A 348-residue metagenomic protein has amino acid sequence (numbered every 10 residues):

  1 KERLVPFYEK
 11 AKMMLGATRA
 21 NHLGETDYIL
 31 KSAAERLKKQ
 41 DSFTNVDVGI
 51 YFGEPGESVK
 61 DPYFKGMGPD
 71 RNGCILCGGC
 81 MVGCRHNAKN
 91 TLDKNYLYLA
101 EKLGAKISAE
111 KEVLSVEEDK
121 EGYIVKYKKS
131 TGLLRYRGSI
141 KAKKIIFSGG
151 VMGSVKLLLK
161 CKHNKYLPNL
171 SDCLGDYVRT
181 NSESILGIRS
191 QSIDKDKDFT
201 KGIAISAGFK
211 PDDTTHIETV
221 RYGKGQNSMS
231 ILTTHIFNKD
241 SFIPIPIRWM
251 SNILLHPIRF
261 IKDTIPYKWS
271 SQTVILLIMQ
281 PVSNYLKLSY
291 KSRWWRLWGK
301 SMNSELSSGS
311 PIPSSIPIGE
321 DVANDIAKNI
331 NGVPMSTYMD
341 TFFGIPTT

Functional and structural regions predicted by a protein language model:
K1-R3, H86-N90, K94, K102 (+3 more regions): Glycine-rich loop(s) and the adjacent beta-strand/alpha-helix scaffold that form part
E2-E110: Conserved redox-cofactor binding core of oxidoreductases
F7-K10, M14, A33, L99 (+6 more regions): Generic, well-ordered alpha-helical scaffold segments in large soluble proteins
D27-Y28, G49-E54, W295, T337-T348: A glycine-rich phosphate-binding loop feature that marks nucleotide/adenosyl-phosphate handling sites
V46-I50, P168-E183, S307-S310, S336-F342: A generic structural motif
Y51-G53, S115-E117, G153-V155, K195-D196 (+2 more regions): Flexible loop/turn segments at secondary-structure boundaries
L76-C80, E117-E118, V274, M302-T348: A glycine-rich dinucleotide-binding beta-alpha-beta segment and adjacent secondary-structure elements that constitute
R135, S171-S301, P346-T348: FAD cofactor-binding and catalytic pocket of flavoenzymes
